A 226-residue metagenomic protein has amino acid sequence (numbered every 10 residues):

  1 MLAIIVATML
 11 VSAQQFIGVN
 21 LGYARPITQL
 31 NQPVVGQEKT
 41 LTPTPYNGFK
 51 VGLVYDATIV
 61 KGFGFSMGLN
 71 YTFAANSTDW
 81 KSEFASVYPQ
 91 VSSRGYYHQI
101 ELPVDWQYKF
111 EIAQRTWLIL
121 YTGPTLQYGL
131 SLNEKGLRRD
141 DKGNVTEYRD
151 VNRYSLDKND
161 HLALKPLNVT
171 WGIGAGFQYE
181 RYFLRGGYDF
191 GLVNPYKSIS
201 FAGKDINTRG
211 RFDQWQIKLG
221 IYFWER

Functional and structural regions predicted by a protein language model:
M1-N20, T116, L219, F223-E225: Bacterial Sec-dependent N-terminal signal peptides
Q14, W117-I119, G123-G129, D189: Membrane-proximal, glycine/serine-rich, low-complexity loop/turn segments characteristic of large bacterial
Q15-S66, T72: Start-of-domain marker
V19-Y23, F49-A57, L69-Y71, L102-Y108 (+4 more regions): Residues on the lipid-exposed face of transmembrane beta-strands in outer-membrane beta-barrel proteins
I27-Y46, A74-I100, G129-G172, L192-Q216: Extracellular/periplasm-exposed beta-strand and loop segments of Gram-negative cell-envelope proteins, dominated by
T58-G62, E111-R115, E180-Y182, W224-R226: Outer-membrane beta-barrel channels and translocator barrels
S93-Q99, W106-K109, Q114-R115: Helix-adjacent hinge/juxtasegments
